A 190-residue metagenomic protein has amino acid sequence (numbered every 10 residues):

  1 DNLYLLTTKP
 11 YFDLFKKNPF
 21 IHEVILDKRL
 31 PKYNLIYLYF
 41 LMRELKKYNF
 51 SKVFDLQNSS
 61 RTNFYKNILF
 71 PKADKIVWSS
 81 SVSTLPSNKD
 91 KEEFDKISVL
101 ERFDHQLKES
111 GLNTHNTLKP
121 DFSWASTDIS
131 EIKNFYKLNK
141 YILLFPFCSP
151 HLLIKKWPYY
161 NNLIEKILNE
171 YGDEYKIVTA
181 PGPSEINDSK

Functional and structural regions predicted by a protein language model:
D1-K190: Catalytic machinery of carbohydrate-active enzymes, primarily nucleotide-sugar-dependent glycosyltransferases
